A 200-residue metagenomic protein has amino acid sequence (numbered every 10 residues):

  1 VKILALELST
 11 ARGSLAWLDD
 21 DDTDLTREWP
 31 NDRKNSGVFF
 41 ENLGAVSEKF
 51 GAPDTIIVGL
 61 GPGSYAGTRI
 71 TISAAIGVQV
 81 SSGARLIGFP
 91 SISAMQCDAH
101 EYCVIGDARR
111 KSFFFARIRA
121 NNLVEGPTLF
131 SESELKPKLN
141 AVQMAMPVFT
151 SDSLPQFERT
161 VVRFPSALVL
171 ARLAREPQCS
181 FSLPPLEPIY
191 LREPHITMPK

Functional and structural regions predicted by a protein language model:
V1-D24, D32-V38, K49, I87-K200: Oxyanion-binding and handling regions
W29: Active-site oxyanion-binding pockets that recognize sulfate/phosphate
G37-F40, I72: Conserved active-site region of classical short-chain dehydrogenase/reductase
F40-T55: N-terminal small/polar loop signature for handling phosphorylated ligands or for N-terminal nucleophile
A45, I76, V80, E176: Short, well-ordered alpha-helices that flank and scaffold nucleotide-derived cofactor binding pockets
T55-L86: DPxDG-like acidic metal-binding loop motif
